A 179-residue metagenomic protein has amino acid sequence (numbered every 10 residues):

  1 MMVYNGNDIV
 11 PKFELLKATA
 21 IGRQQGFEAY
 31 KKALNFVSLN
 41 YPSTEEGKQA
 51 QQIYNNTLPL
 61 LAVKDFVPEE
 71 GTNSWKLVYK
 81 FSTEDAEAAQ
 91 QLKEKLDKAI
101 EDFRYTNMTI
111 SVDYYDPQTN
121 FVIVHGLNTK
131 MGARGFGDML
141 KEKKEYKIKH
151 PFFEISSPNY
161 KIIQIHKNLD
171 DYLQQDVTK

Functional and structural regions predicted by a protein language model:
M1-I9, F36-I53, L127: Short solvent-exposed coil/turn linkers within tandem alpha-helical repeat scaffolds
N7-E14, A29-Y30: Generic helix N-cap/helix-start motif at coil->alpha-helix transitions
L15-L16, I53: "A position-specific structural signal for the A-helix of alpha-solenoid helical repeats
T19-A20, F36, F121-G126: Second-shell loop/turn segments in exported
I21-K32, N55-K76: Alpha-helical linker/edge segments of TPR/alpha-solenoid repeat scaffolds and analogous pre-/post-domain helices
G26-E28, N40-K48, A88-T119, N128-K179: Extracytoplasmic
A33-F36, F136: Alpha-helical solenoid repeat scaffolds, predominantly canonical TPR units
K80-D85: Short amphipathic, basic-aromatic surface patches that mediate peripheral association with negatively charged
